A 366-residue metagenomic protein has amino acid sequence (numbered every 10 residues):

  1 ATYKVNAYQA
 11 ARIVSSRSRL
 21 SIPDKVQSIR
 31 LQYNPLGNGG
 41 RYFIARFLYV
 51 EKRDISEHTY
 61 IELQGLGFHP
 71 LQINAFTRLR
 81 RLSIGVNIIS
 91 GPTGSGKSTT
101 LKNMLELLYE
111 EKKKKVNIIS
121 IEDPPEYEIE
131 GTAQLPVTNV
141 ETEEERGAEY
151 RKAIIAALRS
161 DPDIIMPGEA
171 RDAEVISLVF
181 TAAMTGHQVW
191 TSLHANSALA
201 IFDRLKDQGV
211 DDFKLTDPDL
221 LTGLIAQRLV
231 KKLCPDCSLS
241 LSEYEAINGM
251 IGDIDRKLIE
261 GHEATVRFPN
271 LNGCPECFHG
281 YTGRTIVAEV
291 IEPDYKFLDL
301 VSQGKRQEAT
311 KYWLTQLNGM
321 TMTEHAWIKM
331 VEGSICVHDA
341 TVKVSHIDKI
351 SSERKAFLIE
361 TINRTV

Functional and structural regions predicted by a protein language model:
A1-G94, T99-T100, A326-V366: N-terminal "pre-motor" subdomain/linker immediately upstream of P-loop NTPase catalytic cores
A1-T2, Q32-L36, V50, L66-H69 (+17 more regions): Conserved, well-folded catalytic cores of nucleic-acid-processing and energy-transducing macromolecular machines
V5, Q9, K25-Q27, G37-R41 (+16 more regions): Helical mechanochemical/support elements of P-loop NTPase systems and associated helical scaffolds
R19, N34-N38, V50-K52, V86 (+11 more regions): Conserved nucleotide-binding/hydrolysis micro-motifs of P-loop NTPases
Q64-R78, I251-V366: NTP-binding/hydrolysis catalytic cores, primarily Walker-type P-loop NTPases
L66, S90-G94, E169, T191 (+1 more regions): Hydrophobic alpha-helical scaffolding
T77-R80, N87, M104-K231: Switch/coupling sub-region of P-loop NTPases
N196-P293: Cys/His-rich Zn2+-binding cysteine-cluster or related metal-binding knuckle/ribbon modules and their
